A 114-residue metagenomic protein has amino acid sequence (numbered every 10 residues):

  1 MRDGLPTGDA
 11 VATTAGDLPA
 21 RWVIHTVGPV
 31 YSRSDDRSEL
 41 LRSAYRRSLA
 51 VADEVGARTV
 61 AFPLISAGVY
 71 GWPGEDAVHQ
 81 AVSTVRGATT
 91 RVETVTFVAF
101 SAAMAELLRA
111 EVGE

Functional and structural regions predicted by a protein language model:
M1-E114: Macrodomain-like recognition of ADP-ribose-binding/processing modules
